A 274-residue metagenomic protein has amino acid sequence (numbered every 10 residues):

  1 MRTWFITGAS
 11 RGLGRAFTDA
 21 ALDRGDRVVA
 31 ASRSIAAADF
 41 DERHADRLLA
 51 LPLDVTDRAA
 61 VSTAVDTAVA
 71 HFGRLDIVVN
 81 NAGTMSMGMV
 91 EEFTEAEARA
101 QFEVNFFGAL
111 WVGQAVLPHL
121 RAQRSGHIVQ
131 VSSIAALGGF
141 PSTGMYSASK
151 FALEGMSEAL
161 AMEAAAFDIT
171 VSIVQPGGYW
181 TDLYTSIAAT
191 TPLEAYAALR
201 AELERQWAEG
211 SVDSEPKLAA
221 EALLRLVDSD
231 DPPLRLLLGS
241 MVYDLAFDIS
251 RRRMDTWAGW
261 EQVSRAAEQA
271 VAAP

Functional and structural regions predicted by a protein language model:
S10-R11: Conserved glycine-rich cofactor-binding loop
R24-F40: Conserved glycine-rich Rossmann-like NAD(P)H-binding loop of the short-chain dehydrogenase/reductase
L53-T63, E95: The beta1-alpha1 cofactor-binding region of Rossmann-like NAD(H)/NADP(H)-dependent oxidoreductases
M89-V90, E97-R99: Substrate-binding pocket helix/loop in short-chain dehydrogenase/reductase
G113, S149: Active-site helix of classical SDR
S133: Residue(s) in the substrate-gating loop at a strand-loop-helix junction that position the organic substrate next
A166-P233: SDR active-site lid
